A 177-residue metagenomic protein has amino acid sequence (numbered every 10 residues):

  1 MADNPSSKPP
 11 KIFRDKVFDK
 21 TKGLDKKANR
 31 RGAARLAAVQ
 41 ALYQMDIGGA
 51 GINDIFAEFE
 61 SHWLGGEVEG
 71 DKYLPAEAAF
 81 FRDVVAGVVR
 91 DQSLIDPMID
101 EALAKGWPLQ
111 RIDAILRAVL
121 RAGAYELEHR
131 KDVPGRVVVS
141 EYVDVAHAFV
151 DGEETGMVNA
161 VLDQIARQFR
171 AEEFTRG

Functional and structural regions predicted by a protein language model:
M1-A148, G152-G177: N-terminal interaction/assembly modules
